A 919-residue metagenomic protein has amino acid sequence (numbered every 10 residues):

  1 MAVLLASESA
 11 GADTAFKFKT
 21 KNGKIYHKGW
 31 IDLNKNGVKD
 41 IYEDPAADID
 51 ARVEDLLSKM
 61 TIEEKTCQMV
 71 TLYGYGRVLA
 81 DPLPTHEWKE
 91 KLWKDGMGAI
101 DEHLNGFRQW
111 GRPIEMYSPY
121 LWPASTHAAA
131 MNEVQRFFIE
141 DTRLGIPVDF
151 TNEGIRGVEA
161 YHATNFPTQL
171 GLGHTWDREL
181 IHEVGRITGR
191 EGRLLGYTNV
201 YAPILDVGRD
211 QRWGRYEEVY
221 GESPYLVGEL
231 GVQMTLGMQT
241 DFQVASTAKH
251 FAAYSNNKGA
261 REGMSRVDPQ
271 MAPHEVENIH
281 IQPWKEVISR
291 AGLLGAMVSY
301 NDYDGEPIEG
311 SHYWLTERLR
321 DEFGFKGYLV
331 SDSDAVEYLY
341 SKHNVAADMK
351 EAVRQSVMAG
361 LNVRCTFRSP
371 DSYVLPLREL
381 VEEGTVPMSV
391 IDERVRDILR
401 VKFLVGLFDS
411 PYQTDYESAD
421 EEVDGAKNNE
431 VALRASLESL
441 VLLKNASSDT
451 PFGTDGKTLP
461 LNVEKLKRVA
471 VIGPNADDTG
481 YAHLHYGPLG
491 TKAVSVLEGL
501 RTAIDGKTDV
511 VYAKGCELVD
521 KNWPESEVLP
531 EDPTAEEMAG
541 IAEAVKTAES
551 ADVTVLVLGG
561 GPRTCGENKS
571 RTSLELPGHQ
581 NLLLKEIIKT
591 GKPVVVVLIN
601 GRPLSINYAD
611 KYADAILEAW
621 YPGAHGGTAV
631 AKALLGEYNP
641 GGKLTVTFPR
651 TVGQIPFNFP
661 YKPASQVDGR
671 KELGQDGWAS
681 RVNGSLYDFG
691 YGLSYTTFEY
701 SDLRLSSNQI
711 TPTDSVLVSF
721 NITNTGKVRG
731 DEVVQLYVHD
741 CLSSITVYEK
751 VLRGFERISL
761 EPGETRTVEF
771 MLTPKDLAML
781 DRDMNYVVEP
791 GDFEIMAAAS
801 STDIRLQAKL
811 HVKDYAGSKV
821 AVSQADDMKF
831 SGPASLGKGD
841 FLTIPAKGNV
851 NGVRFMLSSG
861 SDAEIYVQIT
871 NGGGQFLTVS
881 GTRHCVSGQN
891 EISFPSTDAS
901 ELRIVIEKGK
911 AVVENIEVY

Functional and structural regions predicted by a protein language model:
L4-A778, E789-A797, S801: Glycoside hydrolase catalytic-domain context in secreted enzymes
S744-Y748, G873-G881: Surface-exposed loop/edge segments in extracytoplasmic proteins
G754-L760, M784, S831-A834, L842-T843 (+2 more regions): Beta-strand-rich interaction surfaces with strong enrichment in secreted/lumenal proteins
D776-L780, S800-R805, G909-V912: Short acidic/polar inter-strand loop motif in beta-rich domains
M784, E789-G791, N849, G888: A glycine-anchored, Pro-Gly-centered beta-turn/N-cap motif
K809-G817, Y919: Short beta-strand edge segments in extracellular beta-sheet folds
G817-F841: Glycan-recognition and processing domains
G832-T878, G888-Y919: Aromatic, loop-rich ligand-recognition surfaces of beta-strand-rich domains
